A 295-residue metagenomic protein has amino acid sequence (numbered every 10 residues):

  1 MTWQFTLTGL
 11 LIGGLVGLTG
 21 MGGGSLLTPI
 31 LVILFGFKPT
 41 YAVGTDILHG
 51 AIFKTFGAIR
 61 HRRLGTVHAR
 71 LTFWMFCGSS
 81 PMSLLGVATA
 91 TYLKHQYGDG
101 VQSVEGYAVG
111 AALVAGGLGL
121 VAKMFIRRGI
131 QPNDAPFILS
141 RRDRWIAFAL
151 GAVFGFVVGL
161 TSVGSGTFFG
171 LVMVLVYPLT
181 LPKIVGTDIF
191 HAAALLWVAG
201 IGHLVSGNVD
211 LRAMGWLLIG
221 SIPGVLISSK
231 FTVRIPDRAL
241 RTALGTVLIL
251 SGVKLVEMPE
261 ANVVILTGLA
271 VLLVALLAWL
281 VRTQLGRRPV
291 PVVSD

Functional and structural regions predicted by a protein language model:
M1-T8, I33, R63-F154, L211-D295: Juxtamembrane transmembrane-helix boundary motif
G9-G20, A152-S162, A199: Transmembrane alpha-helix interface/packing and boundary motifs in multi-pass membrane proteins, characterized by
G22-T72: Juxtamembrane transmembrane-helix termini in multi-pass membrane transport proteins
L27-Y41, G166-K183: Interfacial segments of multi-pass membrane proteins
T28-P29, T55-L64, G155-G159, F169-V174 (+2 more regions): Generic transmembrane alpha-helix signature in multi-pass membrane proteins, especially transporters/channels
V43-A51, F76-S80, D188-A193, S221-I222 (+1 more regions): Transmembrane helix-bundle signature of multi-pass membrane transporters/permeases
T187-S206, D210-G224: A small-residue-rich subset of transmembrane alpha-helices
